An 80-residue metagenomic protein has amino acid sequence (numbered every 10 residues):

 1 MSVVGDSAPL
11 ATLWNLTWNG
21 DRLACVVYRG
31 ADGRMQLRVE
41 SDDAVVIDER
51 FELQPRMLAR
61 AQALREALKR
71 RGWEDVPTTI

Functional and structural regions predicted by a protein language model:
M1-L10, N19, P77-I80: Intrinsically disordered, low-complexity and often Lys/Arg-enriched segments
S7, A11, L64-A67: Intrinsically disordered, low-complexity regions enriched in Ser/Pro/Gly/Gln/His and often acidic
A8-A24, A31: N-terminal acidic leader/helix
L23, A67-I80: Short, mixed-charge low-complexity intrinsically disordered segments
L23, V27-V46, T78: Short aromatic-glycine-(Arg/Gly/Cys) micro-motifs in beta-strand/loop hairpins
D43-R56: A short, exposed loop/beta-hairpin motif centered on an aromatic-Gly-Thr core
L53-R70: A short, charged, amphipathic alpha-helix used as a generic interaction element across diverse proteins
